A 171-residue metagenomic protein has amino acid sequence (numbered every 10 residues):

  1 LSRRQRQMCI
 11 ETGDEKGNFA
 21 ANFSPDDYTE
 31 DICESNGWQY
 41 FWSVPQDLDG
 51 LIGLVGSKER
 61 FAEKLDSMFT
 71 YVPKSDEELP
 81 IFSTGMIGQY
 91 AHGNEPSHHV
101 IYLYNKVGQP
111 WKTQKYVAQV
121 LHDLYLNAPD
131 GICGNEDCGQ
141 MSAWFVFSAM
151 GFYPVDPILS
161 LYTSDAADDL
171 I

Functional and structural regions predicted by a protein language model:
L1-C9, Y162-I171: Single conserved hydrophobic/aromatic residue that forms the stacking wall/gate of nucleotide- or nucleobase-binding
R4-S97, E136: Catalytic cores of carbohydrate-active enzymes
N18, D31, Q39-F41, G50 (+5 more regions): Residue-level preference for alpha-helix termini and adjacent loops
L54, M68-D76, A91-H92, S97-S164: Non-catalytic C-terminal accessory modules of carbohydrate-active enzymes
